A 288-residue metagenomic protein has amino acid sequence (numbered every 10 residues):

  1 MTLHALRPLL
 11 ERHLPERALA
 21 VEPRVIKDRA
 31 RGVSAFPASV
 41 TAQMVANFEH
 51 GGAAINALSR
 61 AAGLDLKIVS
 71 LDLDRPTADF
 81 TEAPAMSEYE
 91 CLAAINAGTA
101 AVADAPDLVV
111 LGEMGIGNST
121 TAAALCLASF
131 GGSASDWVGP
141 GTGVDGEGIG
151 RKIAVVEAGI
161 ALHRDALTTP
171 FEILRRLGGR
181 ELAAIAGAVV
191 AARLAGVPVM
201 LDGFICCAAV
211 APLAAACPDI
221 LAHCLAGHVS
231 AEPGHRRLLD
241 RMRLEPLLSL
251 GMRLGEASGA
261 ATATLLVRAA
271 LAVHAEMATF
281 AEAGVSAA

Functional and structural regions predicted by a protein language model:
M1-A288: N-terminal loops that bind phosphate or other acidic moieties and the adjacent beta-alpha structural core
